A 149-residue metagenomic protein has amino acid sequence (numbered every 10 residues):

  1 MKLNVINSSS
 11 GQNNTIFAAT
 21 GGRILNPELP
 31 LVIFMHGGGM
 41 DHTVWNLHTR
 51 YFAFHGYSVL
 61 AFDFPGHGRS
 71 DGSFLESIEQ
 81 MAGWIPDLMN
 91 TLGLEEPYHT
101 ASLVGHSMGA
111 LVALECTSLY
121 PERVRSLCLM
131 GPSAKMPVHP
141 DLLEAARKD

Functional and structural regions predicted by a protein language model:
M1-I33, F54-Y57: Alpha/beta-hydrolase fold catalytic core
G11-N14, A19, L47, Y51-F54 (+1 more regions): Active-site loop/oxyanion-hole signature of alpha/beta-hydrolase fold enzymes
L29, G37-M40, S107: Active-site glycine-rich loops that stabilize anionic/oxyanionic intermediates across multiple enzyme folds
F34-G37, A61: Structural cue for short, hydrophobic secondary-structure segments
G38-T49: The serine-hydrolase catalytic nucleophile loop
G39, F64-G68, A134: Alpha/beta-hydrolase active-site loop signature
P97-P137: Conserved hydrolase catalytic core segment
P140-D149: A catalytic-pocket lid/entrance helix-loop region that shapes and gates access to the active site across common
